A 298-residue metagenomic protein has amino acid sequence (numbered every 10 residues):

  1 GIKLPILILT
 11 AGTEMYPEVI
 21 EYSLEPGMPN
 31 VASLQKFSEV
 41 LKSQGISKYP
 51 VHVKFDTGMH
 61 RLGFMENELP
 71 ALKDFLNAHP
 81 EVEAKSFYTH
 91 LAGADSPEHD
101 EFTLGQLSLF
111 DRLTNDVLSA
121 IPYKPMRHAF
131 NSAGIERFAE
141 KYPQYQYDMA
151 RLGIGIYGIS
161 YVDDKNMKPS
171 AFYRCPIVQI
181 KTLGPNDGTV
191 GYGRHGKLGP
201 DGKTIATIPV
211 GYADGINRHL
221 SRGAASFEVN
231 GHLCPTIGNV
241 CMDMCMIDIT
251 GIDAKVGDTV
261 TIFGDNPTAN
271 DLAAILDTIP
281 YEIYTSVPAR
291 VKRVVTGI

Functional and structural regions predicted by a protein language model:
G1-M126, Y142: Active-site-proximal beta-alpha core segment in soluble small-molecule metabolic enzymes
G12-E14, E18, N30-Q35, L104-I298: Active-site anion/phosphate-binding pocket segments in diverse small-molecule metabolic enzymes
